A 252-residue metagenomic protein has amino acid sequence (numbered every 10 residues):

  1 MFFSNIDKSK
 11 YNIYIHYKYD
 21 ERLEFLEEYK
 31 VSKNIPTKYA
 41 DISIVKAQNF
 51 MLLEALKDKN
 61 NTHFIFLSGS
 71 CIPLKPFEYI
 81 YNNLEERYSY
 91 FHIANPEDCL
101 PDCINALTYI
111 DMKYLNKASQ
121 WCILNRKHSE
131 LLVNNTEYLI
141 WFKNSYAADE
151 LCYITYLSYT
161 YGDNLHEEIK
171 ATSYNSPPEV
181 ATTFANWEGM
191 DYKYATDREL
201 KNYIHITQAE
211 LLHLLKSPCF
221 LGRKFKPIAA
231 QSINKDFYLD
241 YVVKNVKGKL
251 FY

Functional and structural regions predicted by a protein language model:
M1-Y252: ER/Golgi luminal nucleotide-sugar-dependent glycosyltransferases, focusing on the catalytic module
